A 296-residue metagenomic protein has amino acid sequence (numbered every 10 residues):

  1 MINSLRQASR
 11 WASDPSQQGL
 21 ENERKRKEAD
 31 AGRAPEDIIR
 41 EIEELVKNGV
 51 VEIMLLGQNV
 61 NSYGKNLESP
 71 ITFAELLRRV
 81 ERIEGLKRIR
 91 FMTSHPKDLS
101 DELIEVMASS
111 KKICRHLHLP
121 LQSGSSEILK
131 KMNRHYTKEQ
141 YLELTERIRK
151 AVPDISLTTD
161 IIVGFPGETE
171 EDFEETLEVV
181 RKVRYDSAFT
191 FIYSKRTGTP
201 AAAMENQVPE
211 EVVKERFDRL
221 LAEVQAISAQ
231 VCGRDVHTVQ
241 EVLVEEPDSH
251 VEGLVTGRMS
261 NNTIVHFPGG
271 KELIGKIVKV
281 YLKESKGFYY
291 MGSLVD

Functional and structural regions predicted by a protein language model:
M1-Y63, E102, L117, E139-K150 (+3 more regions): Proteins enriched for Cys/Gly/acidic motifs involved in redox and nucleic-acid/cofactor modification
S4-R6, Q17, E105-S109, L121 (+4 more regions): Replace "in large, NTP-powered and nucleic-acid-processing enzymes" with "in large, NTP-powered factors and other
Q7-R10, L20-N22, K47, I113 (+6 more regions): Short flexible coil/turn linkers enriched for glycine and charged/polar residues that connect secondary-structure
I38, L55, F91, L119 (+6 more regions): Conserved, mostly hydrophobic/aromatic
V46-E170, R181: Conserved SAM/AdoMet-binding glycine-rich loop
G64-L86, M132-H135, K195-A226: Radical SAM enzyme [4Fe-4S]-AdoMet core and its adjacent flexible, acidic and glycine-rich loops/tails across
K131, A188, F267-P268: Thr-Gly-centered strand-to-loop micro-motif
A203-D296: Terminal RNA-binding accessory module
